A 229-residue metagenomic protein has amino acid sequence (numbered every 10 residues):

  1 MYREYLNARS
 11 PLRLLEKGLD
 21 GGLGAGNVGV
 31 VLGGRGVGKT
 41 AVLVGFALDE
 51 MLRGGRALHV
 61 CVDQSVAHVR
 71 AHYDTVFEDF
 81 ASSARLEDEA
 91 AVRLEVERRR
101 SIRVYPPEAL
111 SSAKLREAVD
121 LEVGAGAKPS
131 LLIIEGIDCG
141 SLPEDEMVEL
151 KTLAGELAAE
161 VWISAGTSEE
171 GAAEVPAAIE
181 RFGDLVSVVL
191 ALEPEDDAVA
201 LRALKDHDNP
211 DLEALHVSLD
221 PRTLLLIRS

Functional and structural regions predicted by a protein language model:
R9-G22: Pre-Walker A adenine-sensing motif
G24-G29, G55: Pre-Walker A (Motif I) flank of P-loop NTPase domains
G34: P-loop (Walker A) phosphate-binding loop of NTP-binding proteins
T40-P107: Conserved P-loop
H59, I133-E135, A159-E169: Structural recognition of the conserved hydrophobic beta-strand(s) that form the central parallel beta-sheet of P-loop
D63-A67, T75-E78, E108-S111, D138-G140 (+3 more regions): Conserved nucleotide-binding/hydrolysis micro-motifs of P-loop NTPases
R99-A159: Phosphate-binding/switch loop-helix module in NTP-utilizing enzymes
G166-S229: Phosphate-binding/switch region of NTP-binding enzymes
